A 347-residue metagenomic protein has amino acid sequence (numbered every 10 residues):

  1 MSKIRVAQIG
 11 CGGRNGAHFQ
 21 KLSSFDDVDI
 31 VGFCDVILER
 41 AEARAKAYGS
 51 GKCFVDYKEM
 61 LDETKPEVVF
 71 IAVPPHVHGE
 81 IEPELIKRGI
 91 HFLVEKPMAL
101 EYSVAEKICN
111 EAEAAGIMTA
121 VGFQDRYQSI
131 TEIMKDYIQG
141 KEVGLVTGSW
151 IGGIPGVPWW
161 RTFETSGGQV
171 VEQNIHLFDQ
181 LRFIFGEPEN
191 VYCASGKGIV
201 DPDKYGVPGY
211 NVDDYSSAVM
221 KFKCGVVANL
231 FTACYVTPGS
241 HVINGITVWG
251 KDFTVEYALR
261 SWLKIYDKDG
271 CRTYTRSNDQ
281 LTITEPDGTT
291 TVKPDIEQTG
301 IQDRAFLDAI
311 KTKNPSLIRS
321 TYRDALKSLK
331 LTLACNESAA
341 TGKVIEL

Functional and structural regions predicted by a protein language model:
M1-K3, V28, V68-I71, K223 (+4 more regions): C-terminal helix-rich "cap/oligomerization" subdomain common to oxidoreductases
M1-Y48: N-terminal Rossmann-like dinucleotide-binding module
H18, Y48-E111: Beta-loop-alpha module in the N-terminal Rossmann-like domain of NAD(P)-dependent dehydrogenases, especially those
V94, T119-V121, T147, Y257: Hydrophobic residues in well-ordered beta-strands that form the structural core
N110-M118, E132-G144, W249-G250: Basic phosphate/pyrophosphate-binding loop/patch that engages nucleotide-derived ligands
D125-Y210, G342: Predominantly a Rossmann-like dinucleotide-binding segment in NAD(P)-dependent oxidoreductases
D179-Y266, D303-P315: Contiguous beta-strand/loop segments that form the cofactor/metal-binding neighborhood of enzyme cores
K293-R304: Active-site loop of classical SDR/Rossmann-like NAD(P)-dependent oxidoreductases, centered on the catalytic Tyr-X3-Lys
